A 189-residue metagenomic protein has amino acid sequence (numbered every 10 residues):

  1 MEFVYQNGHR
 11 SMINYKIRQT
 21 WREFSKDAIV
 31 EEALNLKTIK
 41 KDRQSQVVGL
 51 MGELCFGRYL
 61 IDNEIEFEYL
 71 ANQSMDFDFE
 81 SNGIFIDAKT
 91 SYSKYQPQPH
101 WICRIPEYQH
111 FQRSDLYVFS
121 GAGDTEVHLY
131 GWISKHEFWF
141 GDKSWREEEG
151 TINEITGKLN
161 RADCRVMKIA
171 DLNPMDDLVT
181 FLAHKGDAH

Functional and structural regions predicted by a protein language model:
M1-N82, K89-H189: Nucleic-acid endonuclease domains
